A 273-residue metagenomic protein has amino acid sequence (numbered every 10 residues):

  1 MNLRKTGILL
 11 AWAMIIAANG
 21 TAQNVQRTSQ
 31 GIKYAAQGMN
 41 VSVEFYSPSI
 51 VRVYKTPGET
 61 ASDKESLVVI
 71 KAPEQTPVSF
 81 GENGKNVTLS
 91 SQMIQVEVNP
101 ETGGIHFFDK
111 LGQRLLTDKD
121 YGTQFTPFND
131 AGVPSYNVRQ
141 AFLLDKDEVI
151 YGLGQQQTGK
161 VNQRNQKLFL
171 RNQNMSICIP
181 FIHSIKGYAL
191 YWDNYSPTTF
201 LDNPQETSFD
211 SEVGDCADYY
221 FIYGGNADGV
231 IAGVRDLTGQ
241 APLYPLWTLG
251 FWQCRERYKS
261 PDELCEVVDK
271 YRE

Functional and structural regions predicted by a protein language model:
N2-L3, G7, G20-T248, Q253-E256 (+1 more regions): N-terminal accessory segment at the very beginning of proteins
L9-A17: Bacterial N-terminal signal peptides
